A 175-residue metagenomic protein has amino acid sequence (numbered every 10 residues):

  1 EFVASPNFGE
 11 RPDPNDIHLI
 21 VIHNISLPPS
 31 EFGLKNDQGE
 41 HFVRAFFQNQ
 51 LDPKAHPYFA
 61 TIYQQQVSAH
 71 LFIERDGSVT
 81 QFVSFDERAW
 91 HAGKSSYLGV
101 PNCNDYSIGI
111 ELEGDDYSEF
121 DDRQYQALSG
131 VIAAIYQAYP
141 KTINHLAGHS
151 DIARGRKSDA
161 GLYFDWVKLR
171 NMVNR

Functional and structural regions predicted by a protein language model:
E1-P101: N-terminal catalytic cores of peptidoglycan-degrading enzymes
D13, P101-Y106, D115-R175: Basic/polar, cationic surfaces and motifs that engage anionic cell-wall and phosphate/carboxylate ligands
I22, I110, L128: Conserved, mostly hydrophobic/aromatic
N24-I25, L112, S150: Residues immediately flanking
F72, G109-E111: Conserved beta-strand segments that form the floor/walls of ligand-binding pockets within enzyme and binding domains
